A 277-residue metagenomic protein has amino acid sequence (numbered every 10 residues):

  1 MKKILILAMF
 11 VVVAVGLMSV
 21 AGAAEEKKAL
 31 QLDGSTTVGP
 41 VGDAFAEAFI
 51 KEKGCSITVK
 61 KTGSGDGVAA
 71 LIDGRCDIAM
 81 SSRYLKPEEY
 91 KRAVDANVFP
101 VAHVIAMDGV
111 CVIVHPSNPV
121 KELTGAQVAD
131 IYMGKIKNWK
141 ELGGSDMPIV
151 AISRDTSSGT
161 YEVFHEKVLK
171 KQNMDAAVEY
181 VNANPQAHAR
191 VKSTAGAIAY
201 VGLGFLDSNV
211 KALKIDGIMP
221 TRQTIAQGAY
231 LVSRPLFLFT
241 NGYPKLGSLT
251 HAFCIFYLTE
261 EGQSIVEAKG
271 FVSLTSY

Functional and structural regions predicted by a protein language model:
M1-I4: Positively charged n-region of N-terminal signal peptides that target proteins for export
I6-L7, G22: Short amphipathic alpha-helical "recognition" segments used for binding
A8-G16: Bacterial N-terminal signal peptides
V20-Y277: Exported/periplasmic ABC-transporter solute-binding proteins
